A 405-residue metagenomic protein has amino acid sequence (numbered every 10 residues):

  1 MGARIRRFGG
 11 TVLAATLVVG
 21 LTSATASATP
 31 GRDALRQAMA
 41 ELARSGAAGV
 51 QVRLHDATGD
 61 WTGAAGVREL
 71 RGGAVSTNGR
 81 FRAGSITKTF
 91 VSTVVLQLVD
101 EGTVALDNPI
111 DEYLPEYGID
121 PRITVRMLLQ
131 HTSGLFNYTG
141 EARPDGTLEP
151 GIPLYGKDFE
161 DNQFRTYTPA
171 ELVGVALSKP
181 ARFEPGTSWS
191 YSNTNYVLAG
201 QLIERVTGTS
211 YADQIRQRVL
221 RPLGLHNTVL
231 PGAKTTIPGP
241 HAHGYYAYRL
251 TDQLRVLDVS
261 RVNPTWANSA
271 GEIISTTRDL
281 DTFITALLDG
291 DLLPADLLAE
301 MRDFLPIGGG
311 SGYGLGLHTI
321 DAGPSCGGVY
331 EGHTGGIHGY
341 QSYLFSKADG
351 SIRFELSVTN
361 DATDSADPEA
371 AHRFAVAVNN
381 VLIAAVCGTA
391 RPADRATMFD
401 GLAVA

Functional and structural regions predicted by a protein language model:
M1-A28: Secretory targeting and sorting signals
G2-A3, A28-A64, S260-A405: Catalytic loop of the DD-peptidase/beta-lactamase superfamily, centered on the K-T-G motif and neighboring
G31, L35, A83, T87 (+4 more regions): Hydrophobic (often cysteine-bearing) scaffold residues that line and stabilize catalytic clefts of nucleotide/cofactor
M39, T58, K88-V91, V95 (+6 more regions): Residue-level preference for non-acidic, small/hydrophobic
G46-A48, R71-L128, F183-S192, N268: Short active-site loop at a secondary-structure junction that contains or immediately precedes the catalytic residue(s)
D56, V67, S85-T87, N195 (+1 more regions): A mature extracytoplasmic/lumenal domain signature
D56-S76, R80: N-terminal, post-signal-peptide region of Sec/Tat-exported proteins
I123-Y330, T334: Short, surface-exposed loop or secondary-structure junction motifs that flank catalytic or metal-binding residues
